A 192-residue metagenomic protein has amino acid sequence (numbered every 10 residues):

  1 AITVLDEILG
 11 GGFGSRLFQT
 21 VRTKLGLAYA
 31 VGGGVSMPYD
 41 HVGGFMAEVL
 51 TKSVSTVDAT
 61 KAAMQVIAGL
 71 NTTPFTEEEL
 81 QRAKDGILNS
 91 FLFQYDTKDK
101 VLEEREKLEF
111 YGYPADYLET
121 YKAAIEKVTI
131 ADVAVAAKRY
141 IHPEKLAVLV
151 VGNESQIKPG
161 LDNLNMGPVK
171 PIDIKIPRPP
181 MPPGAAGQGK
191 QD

Functional and structural regions predicted by a protein language model:
I2-D6, F18-I130, K138, P143-V151 (+2 more regions): M16 family metallopeptidases and their MPP-like homologs
G14, V150-G189: An aromatic/glycine/proline-enriched structural segment found at the starts of mature extracellular/organellar domains
